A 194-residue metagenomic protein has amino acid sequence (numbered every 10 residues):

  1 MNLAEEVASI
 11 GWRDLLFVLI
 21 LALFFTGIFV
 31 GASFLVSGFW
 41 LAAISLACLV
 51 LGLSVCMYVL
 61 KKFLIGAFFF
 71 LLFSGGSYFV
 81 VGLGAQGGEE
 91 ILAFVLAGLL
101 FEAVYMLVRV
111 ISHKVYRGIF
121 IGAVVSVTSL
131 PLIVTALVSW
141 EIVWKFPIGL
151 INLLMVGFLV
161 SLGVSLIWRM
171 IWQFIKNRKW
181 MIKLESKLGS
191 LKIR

Functional and structural regions predicted by a protein language model:
M1-L3, L16-A22, L92-T135, R169: Short helix-perturbing small/polar motifs within transmembrane alpha-helices
N2-M57: Hydrophobic transmembrane alpha-helices
L15-I20, A47, F63-L71, G88-L92 (+3 more regions): Hydrophobic alpha-helical transmembrane segments
A22, T26-I28, L72, E89 (+5 more regions): Aromatic-rich, lipid-facing transmembrane alpha helices and their immediate juxtamembrane interface loops in integral
A22-A32, L71-G82, A123-T135: Aromatic-anchored segments of alpha-helical transmembrane domains
F29-A42, S74-A103: Interfacial aromatic-anchored transmembrane helix boundaries in multi-pass membrane proteins
L46-G66, L100, V104-Y105: Generic transmembrane alpha-helix motif of multi-pass integral membrane proteins
I111-R194: Membrane-embedded alpha-helical hairpins and interfacial helices in multi-pass inner-membrane proteins
